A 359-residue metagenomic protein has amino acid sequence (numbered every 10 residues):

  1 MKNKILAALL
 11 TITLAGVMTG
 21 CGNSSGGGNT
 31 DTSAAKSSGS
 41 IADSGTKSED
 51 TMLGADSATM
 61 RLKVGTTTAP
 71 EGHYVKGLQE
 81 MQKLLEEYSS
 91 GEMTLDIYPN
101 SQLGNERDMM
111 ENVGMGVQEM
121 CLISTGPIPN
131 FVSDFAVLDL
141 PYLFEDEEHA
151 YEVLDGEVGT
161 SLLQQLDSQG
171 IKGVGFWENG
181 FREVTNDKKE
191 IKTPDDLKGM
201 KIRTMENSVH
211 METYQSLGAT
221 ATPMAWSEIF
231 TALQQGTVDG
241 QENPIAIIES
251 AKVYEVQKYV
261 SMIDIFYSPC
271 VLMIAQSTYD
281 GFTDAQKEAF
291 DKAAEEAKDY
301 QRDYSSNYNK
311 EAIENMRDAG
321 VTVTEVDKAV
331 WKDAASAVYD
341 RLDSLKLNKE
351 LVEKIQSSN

Functional and structural regions predicted by a protein language model:
M1-L10: Positively charged n-region of N-terminal signal peptides that target proteins for export
V17-G20: C-terminal motif of bacterial Sec signal peptides marking the signal peptidase cleavage site
G22-E148, V158, L166-N359: N-terminal secretory/targeting leader peptides
L163: Conserved glycine-rich "GG(E/T)P / GGGxP" loop and the immediately following alpha-helix in the radical SAM core
